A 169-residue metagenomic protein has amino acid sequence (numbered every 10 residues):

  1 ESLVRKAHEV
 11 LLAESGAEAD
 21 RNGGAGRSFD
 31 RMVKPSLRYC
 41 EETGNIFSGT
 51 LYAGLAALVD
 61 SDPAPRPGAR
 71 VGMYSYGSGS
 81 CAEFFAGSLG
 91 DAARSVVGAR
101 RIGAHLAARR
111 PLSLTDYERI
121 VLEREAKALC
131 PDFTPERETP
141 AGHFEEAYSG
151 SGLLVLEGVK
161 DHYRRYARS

Functional and structural regions predicted by a protein language model:
E1-S169: Terminal domain-initiation and capping elements
